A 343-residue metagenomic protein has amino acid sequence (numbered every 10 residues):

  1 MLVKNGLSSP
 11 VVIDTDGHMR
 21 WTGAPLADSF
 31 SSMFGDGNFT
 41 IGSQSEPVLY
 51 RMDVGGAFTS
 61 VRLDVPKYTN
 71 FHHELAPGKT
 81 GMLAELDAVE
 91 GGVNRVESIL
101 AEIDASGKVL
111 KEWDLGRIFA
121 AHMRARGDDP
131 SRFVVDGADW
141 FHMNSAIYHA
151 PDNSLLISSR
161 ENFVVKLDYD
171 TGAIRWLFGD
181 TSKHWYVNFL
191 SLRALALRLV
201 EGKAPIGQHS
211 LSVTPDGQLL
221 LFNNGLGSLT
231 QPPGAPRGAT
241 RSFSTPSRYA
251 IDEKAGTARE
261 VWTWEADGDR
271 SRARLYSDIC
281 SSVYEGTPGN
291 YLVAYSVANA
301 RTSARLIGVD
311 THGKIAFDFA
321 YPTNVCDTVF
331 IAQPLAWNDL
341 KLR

Functional and structural regions predicted by a protein language model:
M1-R343: Histidine-/acidic-rich catalytic cores in large beta-rich domains
